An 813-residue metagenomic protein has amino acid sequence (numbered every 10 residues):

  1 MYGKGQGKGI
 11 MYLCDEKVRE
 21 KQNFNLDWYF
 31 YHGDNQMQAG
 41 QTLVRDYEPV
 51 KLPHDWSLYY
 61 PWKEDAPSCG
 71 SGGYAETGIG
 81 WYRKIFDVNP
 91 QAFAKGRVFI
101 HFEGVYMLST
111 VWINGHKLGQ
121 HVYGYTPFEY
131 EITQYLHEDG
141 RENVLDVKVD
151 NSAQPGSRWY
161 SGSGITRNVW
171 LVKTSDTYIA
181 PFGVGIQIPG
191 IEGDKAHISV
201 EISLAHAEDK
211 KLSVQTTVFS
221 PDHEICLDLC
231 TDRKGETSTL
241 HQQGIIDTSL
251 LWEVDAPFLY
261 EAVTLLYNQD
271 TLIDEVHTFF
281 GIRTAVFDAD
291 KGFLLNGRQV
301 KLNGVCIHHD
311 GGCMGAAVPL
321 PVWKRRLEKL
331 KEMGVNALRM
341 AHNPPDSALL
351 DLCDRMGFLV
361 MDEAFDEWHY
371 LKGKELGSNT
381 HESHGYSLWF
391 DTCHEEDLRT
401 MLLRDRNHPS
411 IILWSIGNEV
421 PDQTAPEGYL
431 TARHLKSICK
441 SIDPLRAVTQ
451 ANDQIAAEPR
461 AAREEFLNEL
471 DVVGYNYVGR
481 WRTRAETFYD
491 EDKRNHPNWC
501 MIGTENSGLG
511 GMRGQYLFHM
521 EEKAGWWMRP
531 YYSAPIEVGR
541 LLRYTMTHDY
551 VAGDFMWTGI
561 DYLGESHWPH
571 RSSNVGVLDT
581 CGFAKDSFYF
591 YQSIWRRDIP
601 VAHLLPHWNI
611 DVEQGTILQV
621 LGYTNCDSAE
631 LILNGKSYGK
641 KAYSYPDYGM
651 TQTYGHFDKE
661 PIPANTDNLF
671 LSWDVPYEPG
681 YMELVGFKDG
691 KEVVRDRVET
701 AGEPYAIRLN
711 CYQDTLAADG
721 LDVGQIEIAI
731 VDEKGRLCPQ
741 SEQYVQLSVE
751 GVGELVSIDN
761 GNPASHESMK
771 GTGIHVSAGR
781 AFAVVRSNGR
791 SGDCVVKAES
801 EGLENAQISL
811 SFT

Functional and structural regions predicted by a protein language model:
M1-E64, V144, K148, L542 (+4 more regions): Accessory carbohydrate-binding/adhesion or oligomerization-edge regions at the termini of glycan-active proteins
Y2-D15, E20-Q22, Y29-N35, S71-F182 (+8 more regions): Accessory beta-strand-rich segments of carbohydrate-active enzymes
W56-V88, A92-N114, G119-V122, V172 (+7 more regions): Active-site-adjacent substrate/metal-binding segments within catalytic domains of carbohydrate-active enzymes
I132-Q134, Q242-W252, L671-Y677, K770-G789: Short, hydrophobic beta-strand segments
H137-G140, E201-D288, S672-P679, K688 (+1 more regions): Extended acidic/polar, glycine-enriched regions that form or flank non-catalytic beta-rich accessory modules
S199-E201, L327-L330, A337-L618, S644: Substrate-binding/catalytic cleft of secreted carbohydrate-active enzymes, primarily glycoside hydrolases
V200-S203, L265, L618-T624, V685 (+4 more regions): Beta-strand-rich structural segments
K211-Q215, D255-Y260, L631-A642, D696-R697 (+3 more regions): Short flexible loop/turn segments that cap and initiate beta-strands
